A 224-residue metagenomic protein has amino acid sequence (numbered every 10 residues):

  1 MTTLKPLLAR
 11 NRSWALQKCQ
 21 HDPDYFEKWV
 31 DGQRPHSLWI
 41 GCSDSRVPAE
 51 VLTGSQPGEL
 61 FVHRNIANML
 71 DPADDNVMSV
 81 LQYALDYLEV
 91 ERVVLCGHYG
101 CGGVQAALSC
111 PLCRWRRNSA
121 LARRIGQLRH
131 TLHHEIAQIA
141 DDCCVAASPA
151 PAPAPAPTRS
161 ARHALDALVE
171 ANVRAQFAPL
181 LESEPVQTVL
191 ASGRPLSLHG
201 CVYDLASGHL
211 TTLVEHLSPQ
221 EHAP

Functional and structural regions predicted by a protein language model:
M1-P35, P57, A67-E91, G102-P224: Divalent-metal-activated hydrolytic enzyme cores
R34-S43, V47-A49: Conserved H-X4-D acyltransferase segment
I40-C42, R64, V94-H98, H199-D204: Short beta-strand segments
D44-R46, H98-G103: Gly/Ser/Thr-rich loops at beta-strand to alpha-helix junctions that form or flank small-molecule/cofactor-binding
R46-H63: Catalytic core of membrane glycerolipid acyltransferases/transacylases, capturing the structured, soluble-facing
